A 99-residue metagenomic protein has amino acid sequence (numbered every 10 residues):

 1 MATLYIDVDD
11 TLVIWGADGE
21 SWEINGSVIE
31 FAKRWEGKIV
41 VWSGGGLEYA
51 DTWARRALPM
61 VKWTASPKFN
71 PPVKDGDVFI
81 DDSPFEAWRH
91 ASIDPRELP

Functional and structural regions predicted by a protein language model:
M1, V73-K74: Alpha-helical hydrophobic/aromatic positions enriched in membrane-embedded helices and signal peptides
A2-F69: Alpha-helical substrate-recognition element adjacent to the catalytic core
D7-D9, V78-S83: Acidic di-acidic motifs
E36, V61, K74-D77, W88-R89: Short, well-ordered alpha-helix to beta-strand connector turns
V40, V78-I80, A91-I93: Hydrophobic/aromatic beta-strand patches that form the interior of the parallel beta-sheet core in alpha/beta enzyme
S83-P99: Asp-based, Mg2+/Mn2+-dependent phosphohydrolase catalytic module
